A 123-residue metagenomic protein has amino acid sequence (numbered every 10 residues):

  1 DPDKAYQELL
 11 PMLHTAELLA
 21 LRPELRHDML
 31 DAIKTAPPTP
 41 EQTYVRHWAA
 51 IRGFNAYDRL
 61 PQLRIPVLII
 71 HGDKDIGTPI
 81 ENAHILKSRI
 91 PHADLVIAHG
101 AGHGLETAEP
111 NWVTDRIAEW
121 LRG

Functional and structural regions predicted by a protein language model:
D1-I33, P40: Helix-rich cap/lid subdomain of alpha/beta-hydrolase
D31-A56: Hydrophobic, aromatic-rich cap/lid helix
Y57-Q62: The feature captures the conserved acid-bearing segment of alpha/beta-hydrolase catalytic domains
L63, I69-H71, D75: Short beta-strand/loop motif that positions the catalytic acidic residue of the alpha/beta-hydrolase fold
R64-I65, H92: Active-site acidic short loop of glycosyltransferases
I76-N82: Conserved alpha/beta-hydrolase "acid-adjacent" motif
H84-A93: Active-site-adjacent alpha-helix of alpha/beta-hydrolase-fold enzymes
A93-G123: Catalytic active-site module of serine/aspartate enzymes centered on a nucleophile-bearing elbow/loop
